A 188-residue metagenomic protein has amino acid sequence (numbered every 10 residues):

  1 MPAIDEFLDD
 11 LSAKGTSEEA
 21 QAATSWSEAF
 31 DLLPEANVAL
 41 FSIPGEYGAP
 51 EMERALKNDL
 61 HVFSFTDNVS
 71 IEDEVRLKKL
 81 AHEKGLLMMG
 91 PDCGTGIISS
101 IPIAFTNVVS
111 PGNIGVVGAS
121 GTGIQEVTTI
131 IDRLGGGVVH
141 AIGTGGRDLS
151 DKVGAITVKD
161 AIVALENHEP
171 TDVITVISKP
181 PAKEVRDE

Functional and structural regions predicted by a protein language model:
M1-E188: Catalytic-core regions of core metabolic enzymes, especially those transforming organic acids/acyl-group intermediates
